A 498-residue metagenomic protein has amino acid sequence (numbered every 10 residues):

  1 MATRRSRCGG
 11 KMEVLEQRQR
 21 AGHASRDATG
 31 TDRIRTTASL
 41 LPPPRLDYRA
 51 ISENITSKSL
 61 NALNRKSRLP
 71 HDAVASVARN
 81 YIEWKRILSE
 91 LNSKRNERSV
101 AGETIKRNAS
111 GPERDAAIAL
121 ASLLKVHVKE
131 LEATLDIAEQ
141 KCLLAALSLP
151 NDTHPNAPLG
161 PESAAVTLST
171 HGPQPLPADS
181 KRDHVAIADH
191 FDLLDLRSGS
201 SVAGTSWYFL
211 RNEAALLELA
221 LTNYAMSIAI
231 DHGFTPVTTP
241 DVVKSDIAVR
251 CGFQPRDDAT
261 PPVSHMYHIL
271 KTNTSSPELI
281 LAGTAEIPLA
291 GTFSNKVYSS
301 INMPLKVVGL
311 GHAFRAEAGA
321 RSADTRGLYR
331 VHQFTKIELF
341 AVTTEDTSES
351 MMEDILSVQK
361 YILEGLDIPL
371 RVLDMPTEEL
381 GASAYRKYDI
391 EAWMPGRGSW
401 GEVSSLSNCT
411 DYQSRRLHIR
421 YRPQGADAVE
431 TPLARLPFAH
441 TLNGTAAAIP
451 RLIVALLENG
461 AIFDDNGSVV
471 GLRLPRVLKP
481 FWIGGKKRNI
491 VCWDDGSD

Functional and structural regions predicted by a protein language model:
A2-Q174, L193: N-terminal alpha-helical targeting/anchoring segments
P44, P70, R86, H171-D498: TRNA-recognition modules of translation machinery and tRNA-sensing kinases, especially anticodon-binding
